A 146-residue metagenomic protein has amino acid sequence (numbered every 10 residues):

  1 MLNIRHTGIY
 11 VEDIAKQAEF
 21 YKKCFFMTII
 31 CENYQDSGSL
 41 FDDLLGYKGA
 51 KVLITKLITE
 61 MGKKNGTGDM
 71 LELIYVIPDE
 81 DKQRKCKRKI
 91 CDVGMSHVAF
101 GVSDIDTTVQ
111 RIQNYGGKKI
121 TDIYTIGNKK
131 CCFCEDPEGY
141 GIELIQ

Functional and structural regions predicted by a protein language model:
M1-R5: Extreme N-terminal starter segment of soluble prokaryotic enzymes
G8-I9, E32, K56, Q83 (+2 more regions): Vicinal oxygen chelate
Y10-T67: Core segments of cupin and vicinal oxygen chelate
G38-D43, E80-C86: A short, acidic/glycine-rich surface segment
T59, Y75, Q146: Active-site donor-binding loop signature of nucleotide-sugar glycosyltransferases
T67, L71-L73: Helix-adjacent hinge/juxtasegments
L73-D79: Acetyl-CoA-dependent GNAT
G94: Short, basic/aromatic beta-hairpin or loop at an interaction surface
